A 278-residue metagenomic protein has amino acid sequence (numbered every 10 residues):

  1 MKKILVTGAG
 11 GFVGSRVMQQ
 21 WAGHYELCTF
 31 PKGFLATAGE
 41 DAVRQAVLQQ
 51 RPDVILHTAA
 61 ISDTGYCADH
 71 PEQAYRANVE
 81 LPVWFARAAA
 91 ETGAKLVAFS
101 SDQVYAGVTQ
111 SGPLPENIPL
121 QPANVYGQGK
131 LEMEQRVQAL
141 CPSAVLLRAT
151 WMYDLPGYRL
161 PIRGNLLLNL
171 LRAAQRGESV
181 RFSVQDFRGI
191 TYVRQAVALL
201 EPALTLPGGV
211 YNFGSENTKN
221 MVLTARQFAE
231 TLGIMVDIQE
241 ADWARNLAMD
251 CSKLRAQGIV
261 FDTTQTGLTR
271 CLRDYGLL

Functional and structural regions predicted by a protein language model:
K3-W21: N-terminal Rossmann NAD(P)H-binding glycine-rich loop of SDR-like oxidoreductase domains
R16, V197-R245, C251: Mid/C-terminal beta-alpha module of Rossmann-like enzyme folds, strongest in SDR-family dehydrogenases/epimerases
C28-E40: Rossmann-fold cofactor-recognition segment
T37-A77, A90: NAD(P)H-binding glycine-rich loop region in Rossmannoid oxidoreductase-like domains and their noncatalytic homologs
A38, D69, Q73-W84, L120 (+2 more regions): Glycine-rich NAD(P)-binding loop of the Rossmann-fold in SDR/ketoreductase-type enzymes
V83-Q121: Conserved Rossmann-fold NAD(P)-dependent oxidoreductase catalytic core, especially the SDR/UDP-sugar
Q135-R188: NAD(P)-dependent short-chain dehydrogenase/reductase
N220-R226, Q239-L278: Conserved C-terminal active-site "lid" loop/helix of NAD(P)H-dependent oxidoreductases that clamps the redox cofactor
